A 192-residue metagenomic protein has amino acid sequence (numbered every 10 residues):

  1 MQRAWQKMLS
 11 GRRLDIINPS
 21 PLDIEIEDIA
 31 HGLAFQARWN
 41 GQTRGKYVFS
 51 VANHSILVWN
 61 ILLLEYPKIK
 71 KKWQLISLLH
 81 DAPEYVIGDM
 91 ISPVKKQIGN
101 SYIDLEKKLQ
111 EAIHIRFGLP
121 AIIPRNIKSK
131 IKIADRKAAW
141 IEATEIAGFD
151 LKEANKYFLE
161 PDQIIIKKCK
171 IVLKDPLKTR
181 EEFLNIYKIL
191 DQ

Functional and structural regions predicted by a protein language model:
M1-Q192: Metal-dependent phosphohydrolase cores
